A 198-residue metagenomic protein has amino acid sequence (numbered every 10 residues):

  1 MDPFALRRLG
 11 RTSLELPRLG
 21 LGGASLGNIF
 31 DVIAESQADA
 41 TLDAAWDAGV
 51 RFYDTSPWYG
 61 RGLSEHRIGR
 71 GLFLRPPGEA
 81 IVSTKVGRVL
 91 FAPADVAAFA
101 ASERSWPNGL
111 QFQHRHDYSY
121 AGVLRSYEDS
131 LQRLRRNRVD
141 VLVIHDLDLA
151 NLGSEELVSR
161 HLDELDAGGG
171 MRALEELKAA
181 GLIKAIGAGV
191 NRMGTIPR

Functional and structural regions predicted by a protein language model:
M1-F99: N-terminal binding-site loop/beta-alpha segment at the start of enzyme catalytic domains that lines or forms
F30, E103-R198: Glycine/proline-rich, positively charged, aromatic-decorated active-site loop/lid region on the catalytic face
